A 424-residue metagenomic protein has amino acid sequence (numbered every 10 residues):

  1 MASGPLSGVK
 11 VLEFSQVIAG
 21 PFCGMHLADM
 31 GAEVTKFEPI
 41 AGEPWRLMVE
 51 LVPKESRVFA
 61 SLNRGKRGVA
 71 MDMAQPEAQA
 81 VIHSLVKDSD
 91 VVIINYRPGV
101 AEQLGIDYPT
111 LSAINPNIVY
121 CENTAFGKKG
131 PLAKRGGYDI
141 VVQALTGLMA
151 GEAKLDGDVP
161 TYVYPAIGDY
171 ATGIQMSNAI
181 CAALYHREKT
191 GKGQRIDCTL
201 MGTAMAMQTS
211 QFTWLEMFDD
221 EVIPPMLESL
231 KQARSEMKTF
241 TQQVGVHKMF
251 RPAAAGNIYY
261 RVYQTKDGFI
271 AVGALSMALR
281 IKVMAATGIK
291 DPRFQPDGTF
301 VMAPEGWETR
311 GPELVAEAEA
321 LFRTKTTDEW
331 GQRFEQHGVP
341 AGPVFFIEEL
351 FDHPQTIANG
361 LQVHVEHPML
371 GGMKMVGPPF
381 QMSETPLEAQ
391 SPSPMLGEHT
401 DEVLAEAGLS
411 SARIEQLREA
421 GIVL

Functional and structural regions predicted by a protein language model:
M1-K10, S235, Q243, K248 (+1 more regions): Terminal low-complexity tails and localization/encapsulation signals of metabolic enzymes
M1-K189, M395, D401-L424: N-terminal helix-loop segment corresponding to the beta1-alpha1 unit of nucleotide/adenylate-binding folds
A41, A125-G127, L200-M207, D267-F269 (+2 more regions): Glycine-rich beta-alpha junction loops
T161-A171, G193-R195, F250-R251, I258 (+3 more regions): A short glycine-threonine-serine/GTX helix/turn-capping micro-motif
T161-P225: Conserved anion/nucleotide-ligand pocket segment
M226-Y260: Active-site Gly/Thr loop motif
H247-H337, A341: Aromatic-enriched alpha-helical interface/lid elements that frame and gate functional surfaces
E335-T356: Conserved PLP cofactor-binding pocket of PLP-dependent enzymes
